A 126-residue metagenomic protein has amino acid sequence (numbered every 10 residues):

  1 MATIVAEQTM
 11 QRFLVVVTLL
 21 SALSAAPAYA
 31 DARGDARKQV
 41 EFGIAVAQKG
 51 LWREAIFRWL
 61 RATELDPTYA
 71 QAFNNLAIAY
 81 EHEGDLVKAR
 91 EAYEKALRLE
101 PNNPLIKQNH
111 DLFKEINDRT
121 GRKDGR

Functional and structural regions predicted by a protein language model:
A36-R37, A70-Q71, P104-L105: Helix-start (N-cap) detector for alpha-helical repeat units in TPR-like alpha-solenoids, especially tetratricopeptide
Q48-K49, H82, L112-R119: Register position in tetratricopeptide repeats
R61-E64, L97-R98: Conserved structural position within tetratricopeptide repeats
